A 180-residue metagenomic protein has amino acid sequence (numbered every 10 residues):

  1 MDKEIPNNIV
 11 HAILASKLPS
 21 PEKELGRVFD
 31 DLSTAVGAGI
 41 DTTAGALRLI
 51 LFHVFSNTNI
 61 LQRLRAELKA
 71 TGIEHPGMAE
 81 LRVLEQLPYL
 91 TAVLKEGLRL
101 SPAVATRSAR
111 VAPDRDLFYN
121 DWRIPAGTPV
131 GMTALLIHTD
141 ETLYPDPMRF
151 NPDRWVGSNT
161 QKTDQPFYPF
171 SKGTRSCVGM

Functional and structural regions predicted by a protein language model:
M1-A46: Conserved cytochrome P450 catalytic core segment spanning the I/J/K helices
M1-K17, N59-E67, Y89, V93: Cytochrome P450 heme-thiolate monooxygenase catalytic domain
S33-T34, A38, M78-E85, T106 (+4 more regions): Cytochrome P450 heme-thiolate "Cys pocket" and heme-binding signature region
T42-E67, M180: Cytochrome P450 catalytic-core helices
G77-N120, E141: Conserved cytochrome P450 K-helix E-x-x-R motif and the immediately C-terminal K′/meander segment
P113-D114, F118, M132-N159: Conserved cytochrome P450 K-helix/beta-meander segment immediately N-terminal to the heme-binding cysteine loop
